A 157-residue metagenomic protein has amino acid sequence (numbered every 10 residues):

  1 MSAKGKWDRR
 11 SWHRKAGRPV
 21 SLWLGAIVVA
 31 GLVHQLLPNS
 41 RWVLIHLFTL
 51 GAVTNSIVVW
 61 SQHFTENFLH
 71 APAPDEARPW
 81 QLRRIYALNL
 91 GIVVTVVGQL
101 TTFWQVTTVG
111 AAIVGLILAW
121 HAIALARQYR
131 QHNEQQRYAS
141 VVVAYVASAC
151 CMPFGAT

Functional and structural regions predicted by a protein language model:
M1-T157: Hydrophobic alpha-helical transmembrane segments of multi-pass integral membrane proteins
